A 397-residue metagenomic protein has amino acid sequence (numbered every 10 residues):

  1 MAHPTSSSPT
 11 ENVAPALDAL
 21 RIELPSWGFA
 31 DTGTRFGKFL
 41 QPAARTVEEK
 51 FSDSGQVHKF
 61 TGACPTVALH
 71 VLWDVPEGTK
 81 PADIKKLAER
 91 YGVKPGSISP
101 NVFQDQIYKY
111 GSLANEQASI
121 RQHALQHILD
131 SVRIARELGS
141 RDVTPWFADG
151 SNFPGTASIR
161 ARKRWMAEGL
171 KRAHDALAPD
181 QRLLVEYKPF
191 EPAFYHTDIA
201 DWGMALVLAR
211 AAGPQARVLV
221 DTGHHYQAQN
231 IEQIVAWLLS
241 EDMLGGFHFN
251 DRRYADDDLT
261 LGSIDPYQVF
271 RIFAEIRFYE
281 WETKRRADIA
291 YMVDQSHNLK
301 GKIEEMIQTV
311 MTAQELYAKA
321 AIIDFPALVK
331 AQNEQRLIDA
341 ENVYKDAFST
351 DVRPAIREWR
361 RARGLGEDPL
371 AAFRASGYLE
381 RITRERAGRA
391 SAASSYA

Functional and structural regions predicted by a protein language model:
A2-D31, G37-F39, G55, G155 (+4 more regions): Histidine-acidic metal/acid-base catalytic patches
S6-A16, R90-Y91, P95, I107-G213 (+3 more regions): Active-site acidic/histidine proton-transfer and metal-coordination neighborhood in alpha/beta enzyme cores
P15-L24, G28, L40-W73: Catalytic domains of carbohydrate-active enzymes, especially glycoside hydrolases
K38, P65-D83, F147, S151-P154: Glycine-rich, proline-tolerant flexible connector loops at the mouths of alpha/beta enzymes
L40-H58, L125-R133, A228-W237: Short, acidic/polar
G62-C64, S140, L244: A structural motif
E77-S97: Aromatic-lined substrate-binding rim segments of carbohydrate-active enzymes
